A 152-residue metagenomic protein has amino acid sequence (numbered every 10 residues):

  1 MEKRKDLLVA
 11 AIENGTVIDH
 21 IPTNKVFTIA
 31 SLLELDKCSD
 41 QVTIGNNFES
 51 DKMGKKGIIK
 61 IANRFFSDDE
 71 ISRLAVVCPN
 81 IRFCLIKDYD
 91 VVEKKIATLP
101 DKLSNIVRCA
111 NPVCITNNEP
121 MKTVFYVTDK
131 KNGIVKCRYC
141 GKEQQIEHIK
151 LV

Functional and structural regions predicted by a protein language model:
E2-K95: Interaction interfaces in information-processing and related assembly proteins
Y89-V152: Cys/His-clustered metal-coordination modules, chiefly Zn-binding fingers
